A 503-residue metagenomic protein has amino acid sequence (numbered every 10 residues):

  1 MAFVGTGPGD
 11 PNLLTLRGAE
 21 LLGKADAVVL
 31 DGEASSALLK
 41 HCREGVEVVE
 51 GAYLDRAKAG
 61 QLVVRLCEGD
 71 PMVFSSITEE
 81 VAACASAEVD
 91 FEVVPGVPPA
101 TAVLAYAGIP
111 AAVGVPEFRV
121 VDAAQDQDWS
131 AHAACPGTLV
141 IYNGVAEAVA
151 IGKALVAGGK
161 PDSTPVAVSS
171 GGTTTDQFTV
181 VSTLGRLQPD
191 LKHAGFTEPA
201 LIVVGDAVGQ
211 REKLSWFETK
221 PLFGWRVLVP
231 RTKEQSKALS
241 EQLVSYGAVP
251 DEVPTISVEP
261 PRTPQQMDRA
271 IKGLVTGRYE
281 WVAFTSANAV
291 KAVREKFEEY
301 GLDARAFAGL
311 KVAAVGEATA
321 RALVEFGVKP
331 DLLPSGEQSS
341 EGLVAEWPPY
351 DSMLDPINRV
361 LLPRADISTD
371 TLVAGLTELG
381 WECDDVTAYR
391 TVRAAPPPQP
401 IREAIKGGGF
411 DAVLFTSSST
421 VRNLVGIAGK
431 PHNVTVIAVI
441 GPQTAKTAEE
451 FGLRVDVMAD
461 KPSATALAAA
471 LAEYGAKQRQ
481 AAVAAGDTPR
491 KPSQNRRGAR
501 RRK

Functional and structural regions predicted by a protein language model:
M1-V97, T101, S130, Q188 (+4 more regions): Class I S-adenosyl-L-methionine
A2-V4, Q61-P71, F118, C135-N143 (+3 more regions): Generic beta-sheet signal
A19, E79-F91, A107-G114, E298-D303 (+1 more regions): A glycine- and small-aliphatic-rich helix-loop capping segment at beta-alpha/alpha-beta transitions that lines
A25-A27, E47, T138, A412 (+1 more regions): Well-ordered beta-strand positions
V29, L139-Y142, V203, L354: Short hydrophobic-aromatic micro-motifs
S35, V93-L104, E117-D128, A134 (+4 more regions): Conserved beta-alpha
M72, S76-E88, W129-P136, I141 (+2 more regions): Active-site/ligand-binding-proximal alpha/beta "capping" segment
S163-V166: Positively charged, small/polar-rich N-terminal and surface patches that mediate targeting and assembly and bind
